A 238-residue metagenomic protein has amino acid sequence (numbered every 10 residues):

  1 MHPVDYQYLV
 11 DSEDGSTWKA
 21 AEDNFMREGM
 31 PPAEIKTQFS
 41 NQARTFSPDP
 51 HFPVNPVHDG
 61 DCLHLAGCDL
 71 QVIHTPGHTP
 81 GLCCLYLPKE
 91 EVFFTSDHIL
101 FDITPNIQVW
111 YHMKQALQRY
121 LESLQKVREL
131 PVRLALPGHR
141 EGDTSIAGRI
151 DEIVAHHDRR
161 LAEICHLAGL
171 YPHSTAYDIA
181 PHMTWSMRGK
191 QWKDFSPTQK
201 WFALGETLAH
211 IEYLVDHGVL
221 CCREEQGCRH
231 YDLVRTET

Functional and structural regions predicted by a protein language model:
M1-H64: Active-site HxH/HxHxD metal-binding segment of metal-dependent hydrolases
Q7, D102, T144, M183-M187: Feature marks short, surface-exposed loop/turn motifs that line or immediately flank catalytic pockets and channel
Y8-L9, V72, C83, C222: Short beta-strand His + acidic residue motifs that chelate non-heme Fe in jelly-roll/DSBH and cupin folds
V10, D102-T104, E224: Activation segment
S16-A20, D102-Q108, G189-P197: Short glycine/proline- and charge-enriched loop/turn segments that cap or connect secondary-structure elements
Q38-F52, C62, D69-A162: Metallo-beta-lactamase
A66, P88, E225-G227: Structural motif
H166-T238: C-terminal regulatory/interaction regions
